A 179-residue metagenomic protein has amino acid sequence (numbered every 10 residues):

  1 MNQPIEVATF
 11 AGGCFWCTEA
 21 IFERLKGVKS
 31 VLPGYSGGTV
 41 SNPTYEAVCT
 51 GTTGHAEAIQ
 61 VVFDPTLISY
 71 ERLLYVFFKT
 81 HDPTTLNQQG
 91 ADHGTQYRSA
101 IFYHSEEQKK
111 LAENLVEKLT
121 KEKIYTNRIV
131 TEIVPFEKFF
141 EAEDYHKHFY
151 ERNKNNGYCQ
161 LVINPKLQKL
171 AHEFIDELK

Functional and structural regions predicted by a protein language model:
M1-K179: Flexible coil/turn and secondary-structure edge motifs
